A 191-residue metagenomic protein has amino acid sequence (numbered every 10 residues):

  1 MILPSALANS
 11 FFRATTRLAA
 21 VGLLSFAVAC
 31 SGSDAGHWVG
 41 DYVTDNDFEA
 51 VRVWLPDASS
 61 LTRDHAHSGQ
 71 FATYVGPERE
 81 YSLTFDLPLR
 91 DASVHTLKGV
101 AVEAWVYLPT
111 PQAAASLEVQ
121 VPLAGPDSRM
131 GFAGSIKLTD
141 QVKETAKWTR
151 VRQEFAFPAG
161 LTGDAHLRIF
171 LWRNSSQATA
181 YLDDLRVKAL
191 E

Functional and structural regions predicted by a protein language model:
I2-A20: Bacterial N-terminal signal peptides that target proteins for export
L23-S31: Hydrophobic h-region of N-terminal signal peptides that target proteins for export in Gram-negative bacteria
C30-E191: Extracellular and organelle-lumenal recognition/adhesion modules and their flexible linkers in secreted
